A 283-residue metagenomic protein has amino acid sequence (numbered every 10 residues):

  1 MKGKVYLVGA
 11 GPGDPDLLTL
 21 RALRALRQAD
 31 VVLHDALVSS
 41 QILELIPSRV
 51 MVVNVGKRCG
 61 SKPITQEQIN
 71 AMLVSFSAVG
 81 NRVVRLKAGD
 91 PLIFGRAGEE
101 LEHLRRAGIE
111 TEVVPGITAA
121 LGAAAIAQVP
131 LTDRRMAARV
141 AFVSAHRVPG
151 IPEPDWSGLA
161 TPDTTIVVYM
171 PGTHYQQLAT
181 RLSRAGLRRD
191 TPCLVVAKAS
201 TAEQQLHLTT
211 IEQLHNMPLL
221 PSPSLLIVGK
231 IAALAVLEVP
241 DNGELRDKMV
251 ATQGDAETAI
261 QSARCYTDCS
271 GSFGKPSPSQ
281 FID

Functional and structural regions predicted by a protein language model:
M1-P15, L20-V114, Q213-N216, T252-Q253 (+3 more regions): Class I S-adenosyl-L-methionine
K2-V5, A78-V83, R139, V148-D283: A contiguous loop/helix-start segment that scaffolds small-molecule binding in enzyme catalytic cores
L37-V38, K57, P91, I117-A119 (+3 more regions): Short, ordered loop/turn segments at secondary-structure junctions
I42-L43, L104, A123, L178 (+1 more regions): Hydrophobic packing residues within well-ordered alpha-helices of enzyme cores
V50-K57, G108-E112, L131-A138, G186-V195: Short hydrophobic/aromatic-enriched beta-strand-loop microsegments
M51-T65, R135-S144, I166-V167: Acidic/glycine-enriched edge-of-secondary-structure segments
S61-Q68, G122-A124, E203-L206: Short, charged, surface-exposed secondary-structure boundary motifs
D90-P162, Q205-L208, A251, D255 (+1 more regions): Class I SAM-dependent methyltransferase SAM-binding "motif I" and its flanking Rossmann-like core
